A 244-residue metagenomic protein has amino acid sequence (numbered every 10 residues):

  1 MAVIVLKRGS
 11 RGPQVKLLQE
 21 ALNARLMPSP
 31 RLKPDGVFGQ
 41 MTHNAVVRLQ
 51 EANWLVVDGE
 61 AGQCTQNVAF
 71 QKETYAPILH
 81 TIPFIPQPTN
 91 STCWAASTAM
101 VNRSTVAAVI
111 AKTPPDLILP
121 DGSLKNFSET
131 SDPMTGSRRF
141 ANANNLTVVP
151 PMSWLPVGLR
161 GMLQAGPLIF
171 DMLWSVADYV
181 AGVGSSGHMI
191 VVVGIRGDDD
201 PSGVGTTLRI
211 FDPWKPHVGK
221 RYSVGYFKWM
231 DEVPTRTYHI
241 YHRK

Functional and structural regions predicted by a protein language model:
A2-S10, R31-P34, L55-V56, L79-N90 (+3 more regions): Second-shell loop/turn segments in exported
V5-Q71: Short acidic, glycine/serine/threonine-rich helix-capping segments at coil-helix boundaries
V15, Q19, H43, Q66 (+5 more regions): Extracytoplasmic/secreted envelope proteins and their assembly/folding machinery, especially bacterial periplasmic
L26, N53, N102-T105, N144: A broad structural signal for alpha-helix termini and local helix breaks/kinks
Q40, V47, E51, Q63-T130 (+5 more regions): Active-site-adjacent structural segments surrounding the nucleophilic cysteine of cysteine proteases and isopeptidases
I110-K244: Conserved active-site-adjacent core of cysteine acyl-enzyme catalytic domains
